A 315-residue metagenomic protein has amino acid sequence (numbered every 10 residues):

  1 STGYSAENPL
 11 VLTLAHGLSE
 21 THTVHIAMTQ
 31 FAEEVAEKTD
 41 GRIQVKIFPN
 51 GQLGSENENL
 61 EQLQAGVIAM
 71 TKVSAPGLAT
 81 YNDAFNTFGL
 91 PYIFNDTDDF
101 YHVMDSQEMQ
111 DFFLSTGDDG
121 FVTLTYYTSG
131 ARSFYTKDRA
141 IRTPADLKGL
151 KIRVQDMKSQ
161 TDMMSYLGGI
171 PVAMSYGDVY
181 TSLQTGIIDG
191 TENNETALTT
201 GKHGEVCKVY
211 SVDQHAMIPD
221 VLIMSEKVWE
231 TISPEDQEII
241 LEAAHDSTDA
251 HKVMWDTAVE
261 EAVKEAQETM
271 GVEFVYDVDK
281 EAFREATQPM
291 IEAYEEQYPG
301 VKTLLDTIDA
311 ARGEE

Functional and structural regions predicted by a protein language model:
G3-D98, E108, T116-E315: N-terminal secretory/targeting leader peptides
